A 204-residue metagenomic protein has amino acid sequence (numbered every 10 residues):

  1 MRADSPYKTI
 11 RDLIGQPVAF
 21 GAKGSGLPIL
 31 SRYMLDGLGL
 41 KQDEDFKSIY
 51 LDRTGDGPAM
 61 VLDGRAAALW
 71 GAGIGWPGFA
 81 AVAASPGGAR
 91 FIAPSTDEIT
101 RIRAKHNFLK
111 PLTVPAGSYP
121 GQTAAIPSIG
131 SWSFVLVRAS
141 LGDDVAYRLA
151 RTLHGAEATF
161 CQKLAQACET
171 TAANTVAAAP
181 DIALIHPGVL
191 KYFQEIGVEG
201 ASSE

Functional and structural regions predicted by a protein language model:
M1-A59, D63, A158-Q162, T170 (+2 more regions): Bilobed "Venus flytrap"/periplasmic-binding protein-like clamshell domains and structurally analogous long
S5, Q42-L141: Pocket-lining segment of extracytoplasmic ligand-binding domains
L13, A125, V198-E199: A generic structural signal for solvent-exposed, polar alpha-helical segments
P17, A67, E199: Residue-level detector of anion-binding/catalytic polar loops
K23, D45, G71, S203-E204: Residue-level detector of family-conserved "landmark" positions at structurally sensitive sites
G24-M34, L109-A179: Ligand-binding clefts/hinges and TM-proximal coupling segments of bilobed small-molecule sensing domains
D56, G64, G73-G87, F91 (+3 more regions): An extracytoplasmic/periplasmic, membrane-proximal ligand-sensing/linker region
